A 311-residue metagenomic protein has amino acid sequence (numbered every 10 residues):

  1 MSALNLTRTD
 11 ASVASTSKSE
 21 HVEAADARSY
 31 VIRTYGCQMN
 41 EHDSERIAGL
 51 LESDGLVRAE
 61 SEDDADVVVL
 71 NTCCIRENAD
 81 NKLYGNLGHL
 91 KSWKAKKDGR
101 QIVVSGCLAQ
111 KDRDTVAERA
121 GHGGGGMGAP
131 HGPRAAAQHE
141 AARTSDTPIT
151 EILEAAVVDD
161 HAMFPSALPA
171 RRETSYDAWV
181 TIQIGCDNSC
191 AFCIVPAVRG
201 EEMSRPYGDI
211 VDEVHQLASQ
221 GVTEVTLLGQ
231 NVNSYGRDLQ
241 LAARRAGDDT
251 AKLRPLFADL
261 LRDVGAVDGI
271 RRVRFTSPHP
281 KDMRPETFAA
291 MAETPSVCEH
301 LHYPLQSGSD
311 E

Functional and structural regions predicted by a protein language model:
M1-G236, L256, L301: Proteins enriched for Cys/Gly/acidic motifs involved in redox and nucleic-acid/cofactor modification
G99-V103, K111, S219-E311: Conserved SAM/AdoMet-binding glycine-rich loop
